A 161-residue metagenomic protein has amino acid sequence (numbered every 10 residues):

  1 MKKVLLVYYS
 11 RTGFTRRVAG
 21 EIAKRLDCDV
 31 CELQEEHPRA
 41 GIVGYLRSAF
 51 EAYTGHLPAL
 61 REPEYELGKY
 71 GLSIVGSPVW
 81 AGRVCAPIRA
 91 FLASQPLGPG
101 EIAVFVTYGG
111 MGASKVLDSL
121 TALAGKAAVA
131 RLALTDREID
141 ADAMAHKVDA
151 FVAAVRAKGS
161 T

Functional and structural regions predicted by a protein language model:
M1-K3, D27, P99, G125-A128: A generic structural signal for alpha->beta connector loops
M1-V75, G82-R89, A93, H146-T161: N-terminal beta1-alpha1-beta2 submodule of the flavodoxin-like/Rossmannoid cofactor-binding fold
F14, E101-V104: Residue-level recognition of specific faces of alpha-helices
Q34-E36, W80, F105, A133-L134: Residue-level "edge-of-site" marker
L67, A93-G100, A122-K126: Short, conserved loop/helix-junction motifs that constitute active-site signature segments in enzyme catalytic cores
V75-G76, V104: Redox-cofactor binding/interface segments in oxidoreductases and associated redox assembly factors
P78-A81, G109: Short glycine-rich anion-binding loops that position phosphate/pyrophosphate groups of nucleotides and phosphorylated
A103-A143: Short, glycine-/small-residue-rich phosphate/pyrophosphate-handling segment
